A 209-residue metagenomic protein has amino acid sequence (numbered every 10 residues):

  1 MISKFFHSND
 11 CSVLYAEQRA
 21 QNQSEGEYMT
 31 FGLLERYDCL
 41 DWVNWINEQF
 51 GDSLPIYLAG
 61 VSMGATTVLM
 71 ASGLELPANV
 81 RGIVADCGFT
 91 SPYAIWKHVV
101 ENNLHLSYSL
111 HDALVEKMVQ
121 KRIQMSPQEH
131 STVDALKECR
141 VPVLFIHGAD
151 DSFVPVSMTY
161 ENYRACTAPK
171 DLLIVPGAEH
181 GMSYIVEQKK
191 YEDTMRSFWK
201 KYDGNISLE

Functional and structural regions predicted by a protein language model:
I2, T132, V141, P155-R164: Short alpha-helix in the alpha/beta-hydrolase fold that links the catalytic acid
S3-E25: Conserved alpha/beta-hydrolase
M29-F50: Alpha/beta-hydrolase active-site loop
M70-M125: Hydrolase active-site cap/lid region
E138-R140, F145-H147, D151: Short beta-strand/loop motif that positions the catalytic acidic residue of the alpha/beta-hydrolase fold
A149-V154, G181-M182: Acidic catalytic loop of the alpha/beta-hydrolase fold
Y163-G181, T194: Catalytic histidine neighborhood in serine/cysteine hydrolases with alpha/beta-hydrolase-type architecture
V186-E209: Catalytic active-site module of serine/aspartate enzymes centered on a nucleophile-bearing elbow/loop
